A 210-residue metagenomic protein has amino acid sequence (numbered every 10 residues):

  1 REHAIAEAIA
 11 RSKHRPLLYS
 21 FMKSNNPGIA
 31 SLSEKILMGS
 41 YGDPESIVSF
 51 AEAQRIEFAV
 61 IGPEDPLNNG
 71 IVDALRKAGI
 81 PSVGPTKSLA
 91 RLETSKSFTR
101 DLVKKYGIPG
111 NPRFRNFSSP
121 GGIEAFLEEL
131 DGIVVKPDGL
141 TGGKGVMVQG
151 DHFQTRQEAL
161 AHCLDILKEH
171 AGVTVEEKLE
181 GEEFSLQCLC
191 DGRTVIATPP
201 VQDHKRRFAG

Functional and structural regions predicted by a protein language model:
R1-S88: ATP-binding N-terminal substructure of ATP-dependent carboxylate-amine bond-forming enzymes
S20-F21, V60-I61, S82-P85, P112-N116 (+3 more regions): General beta-strand structural signal in soluble alpha/beta enzymes
A51-I56, E129-L130, K168-E169: Glycine-rich phosphate-binding loop signature in dinucleotide/nucleotide-binding domains
I80-G145, G150: A conserved helix-loop-beta module that forms one wall/lid of the active-site cleft in ATP-utilizing catalytic domains
N111-N116, I133-L164, G172-T174, E180-Q187 (+1 more regions): Glycine-rich phosphate-binding loop of ATP-grasp-fold ATP-dependent ligases
C190-T194: Short acidic-glycine loop/turn motifs at beta-strand connectors
V195-G210: ATP-dependent carboxylate/phosphate-activation module, predominantly the ATP-grasp catalytic core and closely related
